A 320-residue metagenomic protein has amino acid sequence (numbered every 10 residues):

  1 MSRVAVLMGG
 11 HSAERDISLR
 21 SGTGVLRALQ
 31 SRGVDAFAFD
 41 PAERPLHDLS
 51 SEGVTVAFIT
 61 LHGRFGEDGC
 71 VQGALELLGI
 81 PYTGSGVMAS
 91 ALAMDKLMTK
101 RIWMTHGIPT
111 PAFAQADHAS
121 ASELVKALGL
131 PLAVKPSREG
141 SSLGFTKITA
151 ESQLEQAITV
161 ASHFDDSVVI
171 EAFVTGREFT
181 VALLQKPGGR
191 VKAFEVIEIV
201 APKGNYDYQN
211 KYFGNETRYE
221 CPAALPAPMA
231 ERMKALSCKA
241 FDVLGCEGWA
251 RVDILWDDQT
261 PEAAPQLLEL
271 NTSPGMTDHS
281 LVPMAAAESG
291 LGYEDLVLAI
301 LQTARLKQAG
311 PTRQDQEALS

Functional and structural regions predicted by a protein language model:
M1-M8, A36, L46, L92-R177 (+1 more regions): Active-site nucleotide/adenylate-binding loops and adjacent lid/helix of ATP-dependent enzymes
M1-M98, T105, D117-L124, A299 (+1 more regions): ATP-binding N-terminal substructure of ATP-dependent carboxylate-amine bond-forming enzymes
S2, T105-G107, P226-S320: ATP-dependent carboxylate activation and anion-phosphoryl transfer catalytic cores that bind Mg-ATP to form
S2-L7, F213-P222, L281: A short small-residue
A38-A42, A172, T180, E247-Q259: A short glycine-rich, hydrophobically flanked beta-strand micro-motif that places a catalytic Asp/Glu for divalent metal
S51-V54, L128-G129, D258-P265: A short, glycine/Asx- and small/polar-enriched loop/turn that sits immediately N-terminal to a beta-strand
E151-A235, E262-Q266: Phosphate-binding site of ATP-dependent enzymes
